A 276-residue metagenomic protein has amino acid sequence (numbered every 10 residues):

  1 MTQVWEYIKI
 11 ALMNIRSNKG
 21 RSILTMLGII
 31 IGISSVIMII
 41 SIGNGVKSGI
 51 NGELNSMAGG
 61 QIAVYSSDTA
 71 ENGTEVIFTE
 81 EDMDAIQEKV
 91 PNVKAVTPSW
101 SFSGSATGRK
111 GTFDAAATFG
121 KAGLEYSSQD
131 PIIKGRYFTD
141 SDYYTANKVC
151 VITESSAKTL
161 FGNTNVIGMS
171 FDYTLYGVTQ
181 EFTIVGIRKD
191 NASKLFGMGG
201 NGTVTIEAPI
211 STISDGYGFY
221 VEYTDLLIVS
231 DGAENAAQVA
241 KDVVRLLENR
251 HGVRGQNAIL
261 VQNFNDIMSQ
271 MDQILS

Functional and structural regions predicted by a protein language model:
M1-I31: N-terminal Sec/SRP start-transfer signal
G20-S48: Short, strongly hydrophobic transmembrane alpha-helices
I30, I39, A63, D225-L227: Short aromatic/hydrophobic contact patches that present stacked aromatics for nucleic-acid/ligand binding
G43-A116, G123-Y126, T159, S214-D215 (+4 more regions): Hydrophobic, regular-secondary-structure patches
I50, L227, N235-D242, N249-S276: Peri-transmembrane interface segments
A63, K94-T97, S170-D172, G186 (+2 more regions): Residues embedded in well-ordered beta-strands within globular domains across many folds
G123-Y137, K148-G252: Mid-to-C-terminal secondary-structure elements that act as membrane-proximal/extracytoplasmic interface segments
